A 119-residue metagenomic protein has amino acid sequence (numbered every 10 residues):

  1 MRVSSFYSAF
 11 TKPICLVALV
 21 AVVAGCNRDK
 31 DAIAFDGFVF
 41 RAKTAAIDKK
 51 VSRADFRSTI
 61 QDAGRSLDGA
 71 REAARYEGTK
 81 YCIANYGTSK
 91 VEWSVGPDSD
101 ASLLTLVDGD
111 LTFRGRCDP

Functional and structural regions predicted by a protein language model:
M1-C26: Sec-dependent bacterial lipoprotein signal peptides
V17, I33, I47-K49, L104-L106: Sterically constrained small-residue positions within well-ordered secondary structures of folded domains
V20-F40: Bacterial Sec signal peptide processing site at the extreme N-terminus
C26, A42-A46, K80: Intrinsically disordered, low-complexity boundary segments flanking structured domains
A34-D55: Post-signal peptide N-terminal segment of mature Sec-exported envelope proteins
T59-P119: Intrinsically disordered, glycine/charged-rich N-terminal periplasmic/extracytoplasmic linker segments that lie
